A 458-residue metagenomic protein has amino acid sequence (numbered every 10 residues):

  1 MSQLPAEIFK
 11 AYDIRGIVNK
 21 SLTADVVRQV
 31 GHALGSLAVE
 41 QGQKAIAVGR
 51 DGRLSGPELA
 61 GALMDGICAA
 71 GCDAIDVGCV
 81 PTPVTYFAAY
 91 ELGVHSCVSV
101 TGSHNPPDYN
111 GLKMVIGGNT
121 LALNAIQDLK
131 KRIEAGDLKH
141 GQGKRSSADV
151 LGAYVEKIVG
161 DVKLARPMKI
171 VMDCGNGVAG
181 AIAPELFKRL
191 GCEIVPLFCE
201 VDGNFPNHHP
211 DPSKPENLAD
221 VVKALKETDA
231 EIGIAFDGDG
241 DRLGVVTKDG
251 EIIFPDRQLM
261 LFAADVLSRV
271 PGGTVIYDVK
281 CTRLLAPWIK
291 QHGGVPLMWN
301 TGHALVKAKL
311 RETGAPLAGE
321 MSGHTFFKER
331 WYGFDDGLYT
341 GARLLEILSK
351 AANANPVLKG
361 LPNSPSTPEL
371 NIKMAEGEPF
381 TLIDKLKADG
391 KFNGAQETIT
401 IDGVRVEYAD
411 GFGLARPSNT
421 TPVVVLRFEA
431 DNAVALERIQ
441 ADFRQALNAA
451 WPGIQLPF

Functional and structural regions predicted by a protein language model:
M1-D65, A69-A70, S147-I170: An N-terminal, well-structured beta->alpha segment
S36, A45-Y109, E156-K157, L186-V246: N-terminal small/polar loop signature for handling phosphorylated ligands or for N-terminal nucleophile
V84, Q127-E156, G160, K248-M321 (+1 more regions): Proline/glycine-rich low-complexity loops and linkers
H95-S103, P107, L225-T247, I252 (+2 more regions): Glycine-rich phosphate-binding loop
N110-T228: Gly/Ser/Thr-enriched, mixed-charge loops and adjacent short helices that form phosphate/oxyanion-binding elements
A122, P196-F198, E251-V270, D336-E346: Gly/Ser/Thr-rich active-site loops/lids in small-molecule metabolic enzymes that frequently grip phosphoryl groups
V270-F458: Phosphate-binding and adjacent anionic-ligand microenvironments
